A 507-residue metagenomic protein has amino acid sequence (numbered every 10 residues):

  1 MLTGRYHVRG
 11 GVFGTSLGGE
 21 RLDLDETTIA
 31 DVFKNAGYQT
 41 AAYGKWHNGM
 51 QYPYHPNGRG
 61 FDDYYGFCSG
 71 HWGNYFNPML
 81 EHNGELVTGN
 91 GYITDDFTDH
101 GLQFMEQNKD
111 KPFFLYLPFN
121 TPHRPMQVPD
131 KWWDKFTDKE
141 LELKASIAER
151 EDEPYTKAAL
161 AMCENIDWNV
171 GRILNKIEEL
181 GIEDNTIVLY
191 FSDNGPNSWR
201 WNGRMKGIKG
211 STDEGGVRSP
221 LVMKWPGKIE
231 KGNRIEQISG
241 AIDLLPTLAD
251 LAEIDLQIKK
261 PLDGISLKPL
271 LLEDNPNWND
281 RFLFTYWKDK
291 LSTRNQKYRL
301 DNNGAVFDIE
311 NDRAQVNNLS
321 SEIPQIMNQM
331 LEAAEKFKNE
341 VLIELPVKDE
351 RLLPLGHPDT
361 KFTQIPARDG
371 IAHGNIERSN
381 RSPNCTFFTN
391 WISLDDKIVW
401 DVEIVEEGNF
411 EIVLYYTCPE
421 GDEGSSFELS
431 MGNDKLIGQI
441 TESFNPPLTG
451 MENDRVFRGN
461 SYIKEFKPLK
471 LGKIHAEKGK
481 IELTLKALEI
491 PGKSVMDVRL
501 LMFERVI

Functional and structural regions predicted by a protein language model:
M1-D301, N311-E332, K336, P346 (+1 more regions): Formylglycine-dependent sulfatase
P226, N295, I309, L500-I507: Short beta-strand-to-coil "C-cap" segments at the C-terminal boundary of structured domains/repeats, marking
A249, M327-I507: Extracytoplasmic
